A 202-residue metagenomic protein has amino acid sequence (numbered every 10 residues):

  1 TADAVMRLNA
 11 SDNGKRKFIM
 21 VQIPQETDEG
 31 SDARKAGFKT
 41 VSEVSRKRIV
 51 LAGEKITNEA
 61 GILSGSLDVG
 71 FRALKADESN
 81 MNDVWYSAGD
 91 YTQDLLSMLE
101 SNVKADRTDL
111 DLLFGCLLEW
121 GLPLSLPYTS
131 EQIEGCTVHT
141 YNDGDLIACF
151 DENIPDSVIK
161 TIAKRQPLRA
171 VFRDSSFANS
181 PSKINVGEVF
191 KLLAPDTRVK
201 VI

Functional and structural regions predicted by a protein language model:
A2-M6: Segments forming glycine/polar-rich beta-alpha architectures that bind adenosine-containing cofactors
R7-I202: Accessory, often C-terminal, charged low-complexity segments
